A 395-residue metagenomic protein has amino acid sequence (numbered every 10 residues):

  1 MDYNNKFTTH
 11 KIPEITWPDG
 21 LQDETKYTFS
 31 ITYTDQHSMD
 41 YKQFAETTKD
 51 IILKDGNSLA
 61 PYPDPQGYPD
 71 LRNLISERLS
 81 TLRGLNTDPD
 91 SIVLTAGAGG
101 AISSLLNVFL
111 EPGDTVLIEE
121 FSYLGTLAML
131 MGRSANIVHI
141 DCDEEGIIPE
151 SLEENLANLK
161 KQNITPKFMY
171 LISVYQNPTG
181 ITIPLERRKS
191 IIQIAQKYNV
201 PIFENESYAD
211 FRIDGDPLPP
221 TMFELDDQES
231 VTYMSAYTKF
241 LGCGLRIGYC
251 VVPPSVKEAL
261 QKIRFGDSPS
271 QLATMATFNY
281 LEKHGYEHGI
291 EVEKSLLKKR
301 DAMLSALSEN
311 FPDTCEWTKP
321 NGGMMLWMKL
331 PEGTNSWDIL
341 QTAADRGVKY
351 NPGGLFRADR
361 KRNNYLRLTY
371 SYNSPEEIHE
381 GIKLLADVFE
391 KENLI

Functional and structural regions predicted by a protein language model:
N5-A96, L281-K283, K349, E392-I395: N-terminal small-domain helix-loop-helix segment of the aminotransferase-like
F29, F44, I75, I92 (+12 more regions): Generic structural signal for small/hydrophobic residues in well-ordered secondary structure, especially within
S58-Y198, F203, D210-E229, L296 (+1 more regions): Conserved core of the PLP fold type I
V93, V138, T232, T318 (+1 more regions): General small-molecule cofactor/ligand-binding pocket signal
S230-E309, E316-P320: PLP-dependent aminotransferase class I/II
Y237, T314, G354-A358: Short, solvent-exposed loop/turn elements at beta->coil junctions and helix N-caps that rim active or binding pockets
V252, W327-E332, Y350-V388: Conserved PLP-binding active-site segment of the aspartate aminotransferase-like
L297, T314-R346: Conserved PLP-binding catalytic core of the aspartate aminotransferase-like
